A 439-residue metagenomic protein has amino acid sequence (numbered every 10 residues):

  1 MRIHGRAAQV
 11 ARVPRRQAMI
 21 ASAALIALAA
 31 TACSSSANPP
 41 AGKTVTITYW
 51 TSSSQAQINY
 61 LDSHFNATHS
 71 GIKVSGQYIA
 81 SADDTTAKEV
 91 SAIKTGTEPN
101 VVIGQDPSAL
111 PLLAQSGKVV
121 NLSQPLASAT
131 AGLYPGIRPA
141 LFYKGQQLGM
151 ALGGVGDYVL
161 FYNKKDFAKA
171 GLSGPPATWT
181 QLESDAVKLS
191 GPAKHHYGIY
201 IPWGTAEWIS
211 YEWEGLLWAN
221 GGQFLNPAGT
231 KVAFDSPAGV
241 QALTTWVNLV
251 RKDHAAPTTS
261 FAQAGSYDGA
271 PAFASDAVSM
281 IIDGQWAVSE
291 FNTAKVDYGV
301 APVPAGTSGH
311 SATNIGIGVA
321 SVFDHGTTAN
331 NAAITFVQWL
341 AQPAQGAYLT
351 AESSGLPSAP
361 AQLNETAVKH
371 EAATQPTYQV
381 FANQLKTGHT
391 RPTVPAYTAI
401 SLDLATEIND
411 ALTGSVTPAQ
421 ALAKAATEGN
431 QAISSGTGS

Functional and structural regions predicted by a protein language model:
R2-I3, A168, G191, Q384-S439: Conserved C-terminal helix/tail region of periplasmic/extracytoplasmic solute-binding proteins
R2-P111, S116, T307, A329-A332 (+2 more regions): Conserved N-terminal structural module of periplasmic/extracytoplasmic solute-binding proteins
A67, N248-A256, N292-G355: Extracytoplasmic/periplasmic substrate-recognition and gating elements
S91, P99-N100, A129-D166, Y197 (+2 more regions): A structural signal for short loop-to-beta-strand junctions that line the ligand-binding cleft of periplasmic/secreted
Q105-Y158, I209, A301, K369-H370 (+1 more regions): Hinge/lid segment of periplasmic solute-binding proteins
V120-P135, G198-G204, N220-A242, T293 (+4 more regions): Short, solvent-exposed loop/beta-turn-alpha elements that line the ligand-binding surface or hinge of extracytoplasmic
D185-V187, K231-S260: Glycine-centered hinge/linker elements that transmit conformational signals in sensory and ligand-binding systems
A351-A399: Long, aromatic- and glycine/proline-rich binding clefts that accommodate carbohydrate-like moieties
